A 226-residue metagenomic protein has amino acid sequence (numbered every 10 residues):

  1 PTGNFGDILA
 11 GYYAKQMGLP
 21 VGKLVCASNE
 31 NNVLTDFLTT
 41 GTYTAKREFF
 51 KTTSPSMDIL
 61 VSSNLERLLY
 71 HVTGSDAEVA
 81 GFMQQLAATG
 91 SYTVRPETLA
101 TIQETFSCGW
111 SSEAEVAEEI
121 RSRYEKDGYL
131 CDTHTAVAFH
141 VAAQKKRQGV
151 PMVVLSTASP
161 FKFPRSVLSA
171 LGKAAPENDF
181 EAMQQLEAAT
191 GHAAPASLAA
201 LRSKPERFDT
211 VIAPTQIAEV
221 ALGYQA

Functional and structural regions predicted by a protein language model:
P1-A226: PLP-dependent amino-acid enzyme catalytic core
